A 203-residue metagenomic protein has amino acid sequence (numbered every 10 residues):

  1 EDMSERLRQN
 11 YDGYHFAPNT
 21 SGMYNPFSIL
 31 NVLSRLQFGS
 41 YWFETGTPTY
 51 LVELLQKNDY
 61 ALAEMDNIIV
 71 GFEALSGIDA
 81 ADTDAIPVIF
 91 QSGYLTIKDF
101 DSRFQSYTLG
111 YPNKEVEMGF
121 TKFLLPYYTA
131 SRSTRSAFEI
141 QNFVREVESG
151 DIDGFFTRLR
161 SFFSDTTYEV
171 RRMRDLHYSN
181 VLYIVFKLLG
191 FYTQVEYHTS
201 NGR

Functional and structural regions predicted by a protein language model:
E1-N31: Amphipathic alpha-helical segments of the small helical/lid subdomains adjacent to P-loop NTPase cores
Y24-R203: Extended alpha-helical interface modules used as scaffolds for assembling large macromolecular complexes
